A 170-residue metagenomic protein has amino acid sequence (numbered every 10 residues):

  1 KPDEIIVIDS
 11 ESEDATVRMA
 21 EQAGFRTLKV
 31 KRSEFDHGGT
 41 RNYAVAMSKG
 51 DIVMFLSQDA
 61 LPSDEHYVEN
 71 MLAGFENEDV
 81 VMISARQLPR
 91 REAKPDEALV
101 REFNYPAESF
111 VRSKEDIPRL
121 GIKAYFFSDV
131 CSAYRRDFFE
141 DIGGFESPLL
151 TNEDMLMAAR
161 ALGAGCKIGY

Functional and structural regions predicted by a protein language model:
D9-V17, L61: A conserved acidic beta->alpha catalytic loop
V30-S48, N70: Glycine-rich, basic loop-to-helix element that forms the pyrophosphate-binding segment of sugar-nucleotide handling
K49-G50, S128-I142: Conserved nucleotide-sugar donor-binding and metal-coordinating catalytic region shared by glycosyltransferases
V53: Short aromatic/hydrophobic "clamp" motif used to bind/position activated sugar donors
L61, E65-A98: Conserved donor NDP-sugar-binding/catalytic core segment of glycosyltransferases
A85, F103-A124: Short, flexible, basic/aromatic active-site loop/helix in glycosyltransferases
K114-Y134, L150, L156, L162: A recurrent flexible, glycine/aromatic-enriched loop bordering the glycosyltransferase active site that acts as
E140-A159, C166-Y170: Donor nucleotide-sugar recognition loop
